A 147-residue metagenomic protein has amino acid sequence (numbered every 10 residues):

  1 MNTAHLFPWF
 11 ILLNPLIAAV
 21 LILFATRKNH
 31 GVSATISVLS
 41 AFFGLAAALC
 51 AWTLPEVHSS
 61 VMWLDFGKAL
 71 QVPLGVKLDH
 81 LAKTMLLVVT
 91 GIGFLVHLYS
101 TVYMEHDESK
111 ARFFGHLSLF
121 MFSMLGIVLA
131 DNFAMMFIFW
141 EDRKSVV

Functional and structural regions predicted by a protein language model:
M1-W9, V20-G115: Transmembrane helix-loop-helix hairpins at membrane boundaries of multipass inner-membrane proteins
L13, L39-F42, G91, L119 (+1 more regions): Hydrophobic residues within alpha-helical transmembrane segments of multi-pass solute transporters/permease subunits
I17-A19, L119-M124: Hydrophobic, membrane-inserted alpha-helices
A130-D131: Helix-breaking motifs and short loop linkers at transmembrane-helix boundaries and internal kinks in secondary membrane
M135-M136: Short hydrophobic/alpha-helical segments at membrane-entry points of transmembrane helices in Major Facilitator
V146-V147: Conserved small/polar residues in nucleotide/adenosyl-binding loops
